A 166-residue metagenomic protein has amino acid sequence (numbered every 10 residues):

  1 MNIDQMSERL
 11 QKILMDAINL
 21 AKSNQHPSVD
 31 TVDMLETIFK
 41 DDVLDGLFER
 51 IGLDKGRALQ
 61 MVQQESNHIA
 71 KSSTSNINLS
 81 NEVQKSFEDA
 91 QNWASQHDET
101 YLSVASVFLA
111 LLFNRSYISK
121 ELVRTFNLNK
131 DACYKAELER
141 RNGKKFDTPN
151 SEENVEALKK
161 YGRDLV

Functional and structural regions predicted by a protein language model:
M1-V166: Histone-fold recognition with a strong bias for associated Lys/Arg-rich disordered tails
